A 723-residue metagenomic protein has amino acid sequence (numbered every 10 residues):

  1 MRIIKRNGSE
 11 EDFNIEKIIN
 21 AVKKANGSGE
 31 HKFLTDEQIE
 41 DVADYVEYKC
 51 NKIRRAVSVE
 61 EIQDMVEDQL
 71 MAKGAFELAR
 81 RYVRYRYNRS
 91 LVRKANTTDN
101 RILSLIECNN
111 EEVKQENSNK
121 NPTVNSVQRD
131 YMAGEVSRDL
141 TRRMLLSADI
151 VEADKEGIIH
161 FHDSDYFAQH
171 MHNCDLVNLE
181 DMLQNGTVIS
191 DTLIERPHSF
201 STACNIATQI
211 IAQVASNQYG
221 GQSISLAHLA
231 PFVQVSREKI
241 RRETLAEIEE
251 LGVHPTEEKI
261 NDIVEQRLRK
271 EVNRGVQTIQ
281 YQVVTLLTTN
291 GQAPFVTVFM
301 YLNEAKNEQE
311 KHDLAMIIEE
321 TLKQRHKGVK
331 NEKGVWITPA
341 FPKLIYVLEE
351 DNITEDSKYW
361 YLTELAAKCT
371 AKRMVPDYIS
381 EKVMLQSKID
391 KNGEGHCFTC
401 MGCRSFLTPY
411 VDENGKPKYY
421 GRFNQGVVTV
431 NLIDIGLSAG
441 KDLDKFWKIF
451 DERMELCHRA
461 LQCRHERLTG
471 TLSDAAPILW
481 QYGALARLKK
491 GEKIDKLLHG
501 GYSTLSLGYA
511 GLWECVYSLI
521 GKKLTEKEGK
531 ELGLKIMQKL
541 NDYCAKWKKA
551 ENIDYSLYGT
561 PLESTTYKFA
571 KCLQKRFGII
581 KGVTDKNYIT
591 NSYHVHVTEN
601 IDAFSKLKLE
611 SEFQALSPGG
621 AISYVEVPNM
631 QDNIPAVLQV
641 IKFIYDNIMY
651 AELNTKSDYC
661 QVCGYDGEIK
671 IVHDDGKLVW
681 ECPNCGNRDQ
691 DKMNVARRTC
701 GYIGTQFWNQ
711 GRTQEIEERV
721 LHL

Functional and structural regions predicted by a protein language model:
M1-C108, E717-H722: Charged, amphipathic alpha-helical regulatory modules used for macromolecular assembly or allosteric control
I15-I19, G74-E77, K306-L314, I520-K523 (+2 more regions): Short amphipathic alpha-helical segments with coiled-coil-like heptad repeat character
K23, H458, Q462, W513-Y517: Amphipathic, well-packed alpha-helical segments that form the structural scaffold of globular domains
E37, A56-E60, S503, K527 (+1 more regions): Short, solvent-exposed positions on alpha-helices
N88-V92, T98-G501, K522, E526-R688 (+1 more regions): Conserved catalytic cores of very large enzyme subunits
L505-S518, Q538, R698: Contiguous, well-ordered alpha-helical segments that form the cores/surfaces of helical PPI scaffolds
N684-L723: Long insertion/accessory domains within large nucleic-acid-processing enzymes
